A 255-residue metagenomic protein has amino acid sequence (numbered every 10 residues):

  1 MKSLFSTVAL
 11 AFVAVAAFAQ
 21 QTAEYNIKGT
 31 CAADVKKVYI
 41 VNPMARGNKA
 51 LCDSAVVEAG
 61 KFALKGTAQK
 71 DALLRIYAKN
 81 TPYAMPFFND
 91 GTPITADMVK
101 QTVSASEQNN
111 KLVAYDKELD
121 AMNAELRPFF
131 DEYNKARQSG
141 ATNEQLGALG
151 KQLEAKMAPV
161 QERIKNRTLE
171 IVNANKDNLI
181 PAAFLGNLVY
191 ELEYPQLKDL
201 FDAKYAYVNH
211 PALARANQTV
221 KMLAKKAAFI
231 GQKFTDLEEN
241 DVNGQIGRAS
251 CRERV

Functional and structural regions predicted by a protein language model:
M1-N26: Bacterial Sec-dependent N-terminal signal peptides
Q20-N166: A non-transmembrane, solvent-exposed segment enriched in polar/low-complexity residues
R127, K176-N187: Amphipathic alpha-helical repeat scaffolds of TPR domains
A155-N175, Q196-D199: Amphipathic alpha-helical coiled-coil segments
T168, Q196-Y205, K233-E239: Alpha-helical repeat scaffolds
A174, N178, E191, A206-A214: Short solvent-exposed coil/turn linkers within tandem alpha-helical repeat scaffolds
A214-G247: N-terminal "domain-start" segment that seeds a small globular fold
Q245-V255: Residue-level detector of conserved catalytic or cofactor/ligand-binding positions in enzyme active sites
